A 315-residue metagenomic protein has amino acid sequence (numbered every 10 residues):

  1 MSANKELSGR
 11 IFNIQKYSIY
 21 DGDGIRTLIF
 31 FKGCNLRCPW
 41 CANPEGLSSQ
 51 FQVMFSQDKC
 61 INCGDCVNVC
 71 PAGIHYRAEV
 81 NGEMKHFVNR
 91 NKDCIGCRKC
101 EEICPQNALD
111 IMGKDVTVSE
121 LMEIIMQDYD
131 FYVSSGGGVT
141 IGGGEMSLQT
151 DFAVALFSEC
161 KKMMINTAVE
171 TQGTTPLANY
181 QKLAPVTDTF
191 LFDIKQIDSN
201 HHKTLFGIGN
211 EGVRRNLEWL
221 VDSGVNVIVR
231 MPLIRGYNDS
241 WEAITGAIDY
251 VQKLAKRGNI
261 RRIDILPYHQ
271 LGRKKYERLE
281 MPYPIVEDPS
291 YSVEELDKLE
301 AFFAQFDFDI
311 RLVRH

Functional and structural regions predicted by a protein language model:
M1-D23, V221, L233-H315: Auxiliary Fe-S-binding modules of radical SAM enzymes
F12-D65, H86-G96: N-terminal pre-triad scaffold of radical SAM enzymes
C38, C60, C70, C94 (+5 more regions): Hydrophobic packing within well-folded, soluble alpha/beta domains
P39-G46, D65-V88, K99-D115: Iron-sulfur cluster-binding cysteine motifs and their immediate structural context in ferredoxin-like electron-transfer
F55, K203-G209, E280-D288: Short glycine-enriched, charge-decorated loop/helix-capping segments at active-site entrances that position
Q57-I61, G113-D128: Extended, non-globular alpha-helical segments
S119-L271, K275-R278: Conserved AdoMet/S-adenosylmethionine-binding subsite of the radical SAM
